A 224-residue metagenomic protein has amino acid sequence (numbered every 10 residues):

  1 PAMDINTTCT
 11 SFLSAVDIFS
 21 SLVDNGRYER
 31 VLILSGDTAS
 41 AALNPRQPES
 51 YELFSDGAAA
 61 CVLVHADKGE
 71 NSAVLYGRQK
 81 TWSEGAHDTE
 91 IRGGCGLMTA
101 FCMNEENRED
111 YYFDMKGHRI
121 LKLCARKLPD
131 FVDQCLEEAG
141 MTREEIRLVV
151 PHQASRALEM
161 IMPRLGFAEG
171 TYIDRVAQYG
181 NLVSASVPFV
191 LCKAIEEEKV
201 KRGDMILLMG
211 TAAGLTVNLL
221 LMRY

Functional and structural regions predicted by a protein language model:
I5-R27, A125, P129, L136 (+1 more regions): Claisen-condensing/thiolase-fold acyl-transfer catalytic domains that form or cleave C-C bonds in fatty acid
N6, V31-D37, L63, L208-T211: Short beta-strand segments
S11-S14, A39-L43, S83-A86: Short, well-ordered, mixed-charge alpha-helical segments that flank or form enzyme active sites
S20, D24-A58: Flexible, glycine-rich active-site loops centered on histidine and acidic residues that chelate a metal or position
L32-A39, A100-E106, A157-E169: Acidic-glycine-rich active-site phosphate/pyrophosphate-binding loop
Q47-K122, R126, D130, T211 (+1 more regions): Condensing-enzyme catalytic core mediating Claisen C-C bond formation in acyl metabolism
